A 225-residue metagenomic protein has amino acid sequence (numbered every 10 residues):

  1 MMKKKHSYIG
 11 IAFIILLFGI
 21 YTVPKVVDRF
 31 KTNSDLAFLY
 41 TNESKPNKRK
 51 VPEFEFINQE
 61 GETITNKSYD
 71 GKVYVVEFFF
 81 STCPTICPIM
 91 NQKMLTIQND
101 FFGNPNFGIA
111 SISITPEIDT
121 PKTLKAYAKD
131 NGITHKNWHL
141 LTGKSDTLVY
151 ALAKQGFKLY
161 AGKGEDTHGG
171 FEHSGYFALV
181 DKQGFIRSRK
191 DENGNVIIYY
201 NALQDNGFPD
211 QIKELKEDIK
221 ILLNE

Functional and structural regions predicted by a protein language model:
M1-E55, E225: N-terminal targeting signals for export/organelle localization
M2-K4, V26, K125-Y127, H135-K136 (+1 more regions): Non-catalytic interaction/Regulatory regions outside core domains
V51-P52, Y74, S174-G175: Short loop/turn microsegments at loop-to-beta-strand junctions
E55-F56, L179: Hydrophobic beta-strand positions
I64-M94, A110: Short active-site neighborhood of thiol/selenol oxidoreductases, capturing the structured segment around
N91-L152: Structural microenvironment flanking redox-active thiols in thiol-disulfide oxidoreductases
G156-D166: Surface-exposed short loop/turn segments
E165-E225: Thiol-/selenol-based redox modules, centered on thioredoxin-like and closely related oxidoreductase domains
